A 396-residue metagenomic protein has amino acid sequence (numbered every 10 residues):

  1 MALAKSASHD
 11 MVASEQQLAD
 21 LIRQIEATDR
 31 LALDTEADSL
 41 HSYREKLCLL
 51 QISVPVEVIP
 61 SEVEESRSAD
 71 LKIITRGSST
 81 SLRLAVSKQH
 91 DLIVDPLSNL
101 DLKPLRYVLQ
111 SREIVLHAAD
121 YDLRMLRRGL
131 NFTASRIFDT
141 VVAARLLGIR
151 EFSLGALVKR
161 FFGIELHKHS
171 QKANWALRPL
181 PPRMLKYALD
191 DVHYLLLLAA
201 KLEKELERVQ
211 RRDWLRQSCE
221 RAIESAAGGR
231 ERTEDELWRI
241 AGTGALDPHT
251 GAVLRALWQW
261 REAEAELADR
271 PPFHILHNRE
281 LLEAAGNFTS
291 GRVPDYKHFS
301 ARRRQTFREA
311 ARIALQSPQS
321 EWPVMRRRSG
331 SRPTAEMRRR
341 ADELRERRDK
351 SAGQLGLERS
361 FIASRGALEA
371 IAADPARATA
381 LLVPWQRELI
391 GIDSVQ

Functional and structural regions predicted by a protein language model:
M1-L31, T35: N-terminal accessory regions of nucleic-acid-interacting proteins
A4, Q51-V54, H90-V108, R112-L196 (+2 more regions): Active-site-proximal helix-loop-helix substrate-binding element of RNase H-like nuclease domains
A27-T28, L33-T35, L40-R44, I93 (+1 more regions): An N-terminal domain-cap segment
D38, V141-L146, R279-L282: Conserved short loop/turn motifs at secondary-structure junctions
H41-P55: A short alpha/beta connector and helix-capping loop motif
P55-E62: Long, compositionally biased low-complexity repeat segments characteristic of intrinsically disordered regions
V63-Q89, S98: A cross-taxon signal for low-complexity, glycine/charged-rich
P182, L202-Q396: Accessory DNA-binding and partner-docking regions appended to nucleic-acid-acting proteins, especially the terminal
